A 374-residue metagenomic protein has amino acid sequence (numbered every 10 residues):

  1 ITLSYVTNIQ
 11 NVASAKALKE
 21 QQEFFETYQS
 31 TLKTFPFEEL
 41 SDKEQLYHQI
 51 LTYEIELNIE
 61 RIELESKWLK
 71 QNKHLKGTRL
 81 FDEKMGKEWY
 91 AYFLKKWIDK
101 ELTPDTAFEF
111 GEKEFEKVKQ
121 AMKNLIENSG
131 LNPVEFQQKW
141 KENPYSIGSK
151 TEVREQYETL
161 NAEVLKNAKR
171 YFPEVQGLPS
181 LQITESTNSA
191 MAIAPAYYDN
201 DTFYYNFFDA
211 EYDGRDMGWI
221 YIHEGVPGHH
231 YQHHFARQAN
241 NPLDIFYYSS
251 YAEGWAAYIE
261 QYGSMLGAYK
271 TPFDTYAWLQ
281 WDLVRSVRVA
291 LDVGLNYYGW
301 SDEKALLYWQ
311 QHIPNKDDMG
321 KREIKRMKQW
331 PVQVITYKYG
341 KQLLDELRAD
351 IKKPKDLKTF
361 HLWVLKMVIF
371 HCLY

Functional and structural regions predicted by a protein language model:
I1-Y374: N-terminal maturation segment of proteins
